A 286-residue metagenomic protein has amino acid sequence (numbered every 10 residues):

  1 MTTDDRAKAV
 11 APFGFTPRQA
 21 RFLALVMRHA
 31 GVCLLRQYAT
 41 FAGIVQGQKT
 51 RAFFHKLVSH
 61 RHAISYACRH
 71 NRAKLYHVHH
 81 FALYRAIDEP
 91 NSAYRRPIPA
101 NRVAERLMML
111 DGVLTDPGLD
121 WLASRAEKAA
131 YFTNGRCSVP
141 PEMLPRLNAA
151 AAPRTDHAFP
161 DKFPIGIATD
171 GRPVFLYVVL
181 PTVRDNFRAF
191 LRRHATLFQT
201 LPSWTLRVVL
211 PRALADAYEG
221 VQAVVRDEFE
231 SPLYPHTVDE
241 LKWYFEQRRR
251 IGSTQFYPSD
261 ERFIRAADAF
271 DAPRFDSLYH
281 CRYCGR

Functional and structural regions predicted by a protein language model:
M1-A86: Basic, Lys/Arg-rich alpha-helical nucleic-acid-recognition elements, primarily the DNA-binding modules of transcription
V26, A42, F54-V58, G112-D120 (+2 more regions): Hydrophobic, Leu/Ile/Phe/Ala-enriched alpha-helical segments that form helix-helix packing faces
V32-L34, A86-R95, D170-L176, T205: Glycine-rich, often proline-containing surface loops adjacent to acidic residues and nearby aromatics that form
H79-R106: Short, amphipathic alpha-helical interaction segments positioned at domain boundaries
P90-S92, E127-L144, T196-P202, D271-C281: Short flexible/disordered coil segments
P97-R188: Exposed, interaction-prone assembly regions rather than primary DNA-binding/catalytic cores
T169-R286: C-terminal regulatory/effector modules of DNA-binding transcriptional regulators
